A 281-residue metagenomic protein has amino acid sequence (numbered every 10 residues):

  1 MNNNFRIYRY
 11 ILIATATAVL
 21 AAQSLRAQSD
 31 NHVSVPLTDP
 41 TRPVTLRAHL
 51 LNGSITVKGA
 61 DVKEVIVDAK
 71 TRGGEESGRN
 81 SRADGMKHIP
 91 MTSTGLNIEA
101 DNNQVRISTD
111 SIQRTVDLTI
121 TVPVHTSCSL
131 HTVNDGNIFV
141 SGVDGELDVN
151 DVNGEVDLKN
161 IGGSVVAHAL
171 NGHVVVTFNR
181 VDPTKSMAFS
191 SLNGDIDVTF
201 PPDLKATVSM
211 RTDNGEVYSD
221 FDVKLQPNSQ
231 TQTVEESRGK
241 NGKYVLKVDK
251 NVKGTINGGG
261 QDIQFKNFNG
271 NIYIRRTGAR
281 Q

Functional and structural regions predicted by a protein language model:
N2-L12: Bacterial N-terminal signal peptides that target proteins for export
I11-A22: Bacterial N-terminal signal peptides
L25-L50, S54-H131, S141-G142, D148-N150 (+6 more regions): Acidic (Asp/Glu) and glycine-rich low-complexity loops/linkers that are typically intrinsically disordered
G53, G154, F178, G194-I196 (+2 more regions): Extended lipid/amphipathic-ligand handling interfaces
R72, G136, G145, G154 (+4 more regions): Hydrophobic lipid-interacting interfaces of membrane-associated proteins
C128, N137-I138, V175-V176, I196-V198 (+1 more regions): Beta-strand-rich extracellular passenger or scaffold domains
D157-I161: Basic (Lys/Arg-enriched) interaction patch that binds polyanionic ligands
S191-D195, L204-A206: Repeat-solenoid scaffold signature
